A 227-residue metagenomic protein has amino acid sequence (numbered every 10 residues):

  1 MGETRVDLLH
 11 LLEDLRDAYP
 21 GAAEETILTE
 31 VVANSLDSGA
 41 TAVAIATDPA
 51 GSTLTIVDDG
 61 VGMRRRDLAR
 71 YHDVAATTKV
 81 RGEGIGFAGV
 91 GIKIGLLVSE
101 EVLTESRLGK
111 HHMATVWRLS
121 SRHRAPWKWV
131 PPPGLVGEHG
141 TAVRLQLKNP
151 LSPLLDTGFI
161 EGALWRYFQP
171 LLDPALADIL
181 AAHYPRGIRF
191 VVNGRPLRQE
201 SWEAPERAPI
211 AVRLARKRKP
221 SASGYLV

Functional and structural regions predicted by a protein language model:
M1-A40, R66-H72: Bergerat-fold GHKL ATPase/HATPase_c domain
D37-G51: G2-box/ATP-lid motif of Bergerat-fold
S52-L54, T141: Short beta-strand element(s) in the Bergerat
D58: Acidic ATP/Mg2+-coordinating residue in the GHKL
V61-G62: Glycine-rich G1-box
K79-R198: GHKL-type ATPase core
D173, P185-V227: GHKL/Histidine-kinase-like ATPase module
